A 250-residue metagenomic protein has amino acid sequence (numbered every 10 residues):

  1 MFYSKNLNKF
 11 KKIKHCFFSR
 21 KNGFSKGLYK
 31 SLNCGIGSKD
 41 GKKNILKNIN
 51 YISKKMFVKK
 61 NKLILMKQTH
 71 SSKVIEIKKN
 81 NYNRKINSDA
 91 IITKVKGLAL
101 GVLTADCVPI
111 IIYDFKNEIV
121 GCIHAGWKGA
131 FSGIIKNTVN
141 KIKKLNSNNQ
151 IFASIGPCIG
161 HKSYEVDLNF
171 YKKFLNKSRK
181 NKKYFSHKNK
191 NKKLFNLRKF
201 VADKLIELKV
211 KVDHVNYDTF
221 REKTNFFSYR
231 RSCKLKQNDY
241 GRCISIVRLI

Functional and structural regions predicted by a protein language model:
M1-I250: Active-site microenvironment for binding and transforming phosphate-containing groups
